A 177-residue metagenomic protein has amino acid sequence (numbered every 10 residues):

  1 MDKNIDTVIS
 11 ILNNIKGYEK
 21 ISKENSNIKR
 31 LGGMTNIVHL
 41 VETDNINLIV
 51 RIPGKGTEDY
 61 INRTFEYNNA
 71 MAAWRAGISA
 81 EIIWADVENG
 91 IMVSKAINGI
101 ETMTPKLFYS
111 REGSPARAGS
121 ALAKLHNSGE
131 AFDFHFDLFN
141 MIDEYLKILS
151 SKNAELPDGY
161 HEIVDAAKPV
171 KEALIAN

Functional and structural regions predicted by a protein language model:
N4-S22, S26, E130-N177: An alpha-helical support segment within catalytic cores of ATP-dependent transferases
K29-L31, T35-N140, E155-H161: ATP-binding pocket architecture of kinase catalytic cores
